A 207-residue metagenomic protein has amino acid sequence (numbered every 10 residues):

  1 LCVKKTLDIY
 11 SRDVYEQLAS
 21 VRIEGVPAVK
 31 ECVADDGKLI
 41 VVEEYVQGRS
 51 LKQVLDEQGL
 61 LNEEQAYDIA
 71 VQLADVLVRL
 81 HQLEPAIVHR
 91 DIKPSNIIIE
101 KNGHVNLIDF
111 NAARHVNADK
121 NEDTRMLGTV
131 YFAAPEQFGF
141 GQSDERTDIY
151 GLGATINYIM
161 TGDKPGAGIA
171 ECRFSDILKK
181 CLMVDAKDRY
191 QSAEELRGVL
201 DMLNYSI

Functional and structural regions predicted by a protein language model:
L1-E16: ATP-binding glycine-rich loop module of kinase domains
R22-E31: Conserved HxN/HPN-centered segment at the entrance to the catalytic loop of eukaryotic protein kinase-like domains
D36-S50, V54: Conserved short submotifs of the Hanks-type protein kinase catalytic core that shape the nucleotide-binding pocket
H81-I99: Catalytic-loop of the protein kinase fold
E122-E136: Conserved activation segment of eukaryotic-like protein kinases, specifically the C-terminal portion of the activation
D148: Conserved catalytic-loop aspartate of Hanks-type protein kinases
R189: Conserved HRD-motif arginine in the catalytic loop of eukaryotic-like protein kinases
